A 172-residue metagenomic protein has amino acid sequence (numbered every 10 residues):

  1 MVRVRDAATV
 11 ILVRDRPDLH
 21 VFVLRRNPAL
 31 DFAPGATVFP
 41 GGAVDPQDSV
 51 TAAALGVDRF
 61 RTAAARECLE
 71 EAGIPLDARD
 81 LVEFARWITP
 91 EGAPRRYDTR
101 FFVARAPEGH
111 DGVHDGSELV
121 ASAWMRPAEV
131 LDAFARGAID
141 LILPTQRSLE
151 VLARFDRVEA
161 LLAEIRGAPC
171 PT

Functional and structural regions predicted by a protein language model:
M1-T172: N-terminal leader/linker segments that precede catalytic domains of diphosphate-processing enzymes
